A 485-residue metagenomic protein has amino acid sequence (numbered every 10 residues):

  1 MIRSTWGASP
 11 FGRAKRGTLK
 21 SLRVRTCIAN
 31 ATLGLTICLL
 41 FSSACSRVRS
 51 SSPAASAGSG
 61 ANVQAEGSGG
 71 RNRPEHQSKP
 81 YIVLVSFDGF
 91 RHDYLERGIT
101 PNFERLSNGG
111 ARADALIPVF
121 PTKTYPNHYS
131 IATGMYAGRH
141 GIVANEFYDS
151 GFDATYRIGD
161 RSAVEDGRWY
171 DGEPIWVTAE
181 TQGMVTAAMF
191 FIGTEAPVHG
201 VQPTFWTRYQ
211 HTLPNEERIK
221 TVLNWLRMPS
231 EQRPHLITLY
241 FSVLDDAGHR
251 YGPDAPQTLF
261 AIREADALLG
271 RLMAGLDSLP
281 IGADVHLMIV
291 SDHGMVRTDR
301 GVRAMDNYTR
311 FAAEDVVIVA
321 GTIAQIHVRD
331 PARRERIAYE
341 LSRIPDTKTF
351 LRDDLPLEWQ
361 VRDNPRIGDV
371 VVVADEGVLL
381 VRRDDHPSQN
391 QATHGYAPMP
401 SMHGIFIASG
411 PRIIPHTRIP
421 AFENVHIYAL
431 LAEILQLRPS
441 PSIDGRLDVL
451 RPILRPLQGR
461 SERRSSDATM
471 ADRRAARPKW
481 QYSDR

Functional and structural regions predicted by a protein language model:
S42-A44: C-terminal motif of bacterial Sec signal peptides marking the signal peptidase cleavage site
S46-P53: Bacterial lipoprotein signal-peptidase II cleavage site
A55-K79, R91-Q182, P197-H199: Active-site nucleophile/metal-coordination loop of metallo-enzymes that catalyze phosphate/sulfate and related
E75-H76, N215-R227, L244-V285, R336 (+1 more regions): A long, amphipathic alpha-helix that forms part of the scaffold/cap immediately adjacent to metal-dependent active
L84, N102, E264-D306: Metal-dependent active-site segment of extracytoplasmic phospho-/sulfohydrolases and closely related
M135-G252, D346, V381: His/Asp/Glu-rich, glycine-adjacent segments that coordinate divalent cations and/or stabilize oxyanion chemistry on
I318-L430: Active-site neighborhoods of enzymes that stabilize oxyanions during catalysis
A338-I344, K348-I367, L437-M470: Polar, surface-exposed loop/tail segments that function as active-site lids or cofactor/substrate-recognition elements
